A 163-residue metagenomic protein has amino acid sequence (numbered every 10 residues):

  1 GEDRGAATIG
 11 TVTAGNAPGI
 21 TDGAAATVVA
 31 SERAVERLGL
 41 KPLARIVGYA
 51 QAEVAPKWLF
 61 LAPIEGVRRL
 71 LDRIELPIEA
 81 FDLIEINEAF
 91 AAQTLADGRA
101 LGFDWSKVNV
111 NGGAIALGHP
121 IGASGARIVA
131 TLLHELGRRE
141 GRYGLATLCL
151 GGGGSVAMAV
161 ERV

Functional and structural regions predicted by a protein language model:
G1-E32, R37, A100, W105-K107: N-terminal extracellular/periplasmic Venus flytrap/periplasmic-binding protein-like
I9, T13-A30, G125-V163: Conserved beta-strand-centric core segments of catalytic alpha/beta enzyme folds
G10-P18, A50, A80-A89, V108-S124 (+1 more regions): Cysteine-centered functional microenvironments
A14, P18, L40, K57-E65 (+3 more regions): Electropositive phosphate-/nucleotide-binding environments in soluble metabolic enzymes
A30-A80, G98: Glycine- and Gly-Pro-enriched alpha-helical subdomains that act as flexible, kink-prone "lid/hinge" or packing modules
R33-V35, I115, V163: Short, glycine-/Ser/Thr-/acidic-enriched flexible segments
P56-P63, E88-S106, P120-S124, V156-V163: Short glycine/threonine-rich loop-to-helix capping motif typified by GTGT followed within a few residues by an Asp-Pro
